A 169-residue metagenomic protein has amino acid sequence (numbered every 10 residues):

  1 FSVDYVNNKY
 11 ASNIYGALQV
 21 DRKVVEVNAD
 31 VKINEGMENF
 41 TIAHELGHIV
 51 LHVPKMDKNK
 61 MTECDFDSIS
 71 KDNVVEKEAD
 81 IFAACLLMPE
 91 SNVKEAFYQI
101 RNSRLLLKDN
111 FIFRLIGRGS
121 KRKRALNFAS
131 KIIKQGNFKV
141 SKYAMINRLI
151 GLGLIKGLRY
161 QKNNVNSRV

Functional and structural regions predicted by a protein language model:
F1-V169: Active-site hotspot residues in diverse enzymes, especially metal/ion-binding acidic/histidine motifs
